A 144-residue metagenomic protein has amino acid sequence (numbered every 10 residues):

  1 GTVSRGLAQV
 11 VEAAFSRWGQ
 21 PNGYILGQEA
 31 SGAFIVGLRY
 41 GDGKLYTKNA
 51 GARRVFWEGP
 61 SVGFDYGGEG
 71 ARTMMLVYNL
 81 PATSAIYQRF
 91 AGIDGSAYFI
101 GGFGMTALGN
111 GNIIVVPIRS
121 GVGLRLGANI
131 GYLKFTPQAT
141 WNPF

Functional and structural regions predicted by a protein language model:
G1-F144: Small-residue-enriched, tightly packed secondary-structure blocks
